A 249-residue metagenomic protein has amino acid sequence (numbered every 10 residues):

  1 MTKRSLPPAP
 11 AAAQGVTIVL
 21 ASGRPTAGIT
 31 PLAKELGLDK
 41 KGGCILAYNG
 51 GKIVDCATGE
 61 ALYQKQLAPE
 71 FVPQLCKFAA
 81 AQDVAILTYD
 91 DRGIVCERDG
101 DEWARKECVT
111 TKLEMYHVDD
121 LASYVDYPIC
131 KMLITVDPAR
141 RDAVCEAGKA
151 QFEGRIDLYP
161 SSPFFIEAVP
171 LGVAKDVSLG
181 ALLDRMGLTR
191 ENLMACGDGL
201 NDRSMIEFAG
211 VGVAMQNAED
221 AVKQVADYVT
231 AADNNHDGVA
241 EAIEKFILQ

Functional and structural regions predicted by a protein language model:
M1, E167-Q249: Mg2+-dependent phosphoryl-transfer enzymes with acidic/Ser/Thr/Gly-rich catalytic loops
L6-W103: Active-site phosphate-binding/coordination module
G15-V19, G43, K131, E191-N192 (+1 more regions): Short active-site oxyanion
P25, N49-G50, D91-R92, F164 (+3 more regions): A generic "binding-loop/recognition-motif" signal
I29-A33, V144, G148, I206 (+2 more regions): Hydrophobic packing residues within well-ordered alpha-helices of enzyme cores
E35-D39, Y63-Q64, W103-E107, K175-D176 (+2 more regions): Short, hinge-like loop/turn segments at secondary-structure boundaries
L36, K41, N49, F152-G154 (+2 more regions): Short, structured coil segments at secondary-structure junctions
F78, Q82-C196, D202-S204: Conserved acidic, metal-coordinating active-site core of Asp-based, Mg2+-dependent phosphoryl-transfer enzymes
